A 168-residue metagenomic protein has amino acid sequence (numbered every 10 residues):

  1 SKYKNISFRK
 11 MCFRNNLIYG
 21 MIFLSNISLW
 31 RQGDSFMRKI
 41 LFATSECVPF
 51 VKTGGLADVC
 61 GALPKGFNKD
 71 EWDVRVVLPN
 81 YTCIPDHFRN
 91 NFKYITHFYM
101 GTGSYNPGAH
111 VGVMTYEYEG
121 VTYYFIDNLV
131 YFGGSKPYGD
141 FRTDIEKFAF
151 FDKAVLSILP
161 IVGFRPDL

Functional and structural regions predicted by a protein language model:
F36-L168: Catalytic cores of nucleotide-sugar-dependent glycosyltransferases that transfer UDP/GDP/TDP-activated
